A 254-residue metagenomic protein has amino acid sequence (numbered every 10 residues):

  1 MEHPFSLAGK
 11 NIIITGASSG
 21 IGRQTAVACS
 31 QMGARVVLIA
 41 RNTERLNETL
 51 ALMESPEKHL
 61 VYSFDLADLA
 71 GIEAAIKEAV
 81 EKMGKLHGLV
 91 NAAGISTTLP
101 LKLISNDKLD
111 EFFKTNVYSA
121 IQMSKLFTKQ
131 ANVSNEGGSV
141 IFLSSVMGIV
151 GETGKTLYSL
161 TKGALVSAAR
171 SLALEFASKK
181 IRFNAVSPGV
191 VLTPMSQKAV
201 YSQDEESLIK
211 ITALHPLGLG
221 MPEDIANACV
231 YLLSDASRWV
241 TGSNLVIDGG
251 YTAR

Functional and structural regions predicted by a protein language model:
S18-G20: Conserved glycine-rich cofactor-binding loop
V90, A177, R182, V240-G242: Short, small/polar-rich loop/turn modules that mediate ligand/substrate recognition or access, typified
P100-L101, S105-F113, I211: Substrate-binding pocket helix/loop in short-chain dehydrogenase/reductase
S124, T161, A169: Active-site helix of classical SDR
K129, L174-S178, R238: Alpha-helical segment proximal to the catalytic Tyr-Lys
S145: Residue(s) in the substrate-gating loop at a strand-loop-helix junction that position the organic substrate next
L214-I225: A conserved structural motif in NAD(P)-dependent oxidoreductases
